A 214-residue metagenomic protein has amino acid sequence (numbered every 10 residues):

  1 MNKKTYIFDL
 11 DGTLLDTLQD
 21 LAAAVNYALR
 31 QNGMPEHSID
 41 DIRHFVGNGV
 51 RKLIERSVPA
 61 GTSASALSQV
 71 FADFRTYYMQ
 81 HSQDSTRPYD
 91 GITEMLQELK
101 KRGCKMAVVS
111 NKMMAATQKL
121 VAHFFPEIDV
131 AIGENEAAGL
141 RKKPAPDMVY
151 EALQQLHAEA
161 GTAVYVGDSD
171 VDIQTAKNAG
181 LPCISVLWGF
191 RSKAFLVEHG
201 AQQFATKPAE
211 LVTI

Functional and structural regions predicted by a protein language model:
M1-H44: Active-site neighborhood of HAD-like aspartate-dependent phosphohydrolases
V25, I92-A122: Substrate-recognition element of Asp-dependent hydrolases with the DxDx(T/V) motif
A28-L29, G49-S63, A152-L153: Helix-loop "lid/cap" segments that line or gate small-molecule binding pockets
E55-E94, R102: Metal-dependent phosphoesterase signature
D84-S85, M113-V164, D170-A179, K193-A194: Substrate-recognition "cap/lid" segment bordering the active-site pocket of phosphatases
W188-V197: Short, glycine/polar-rich helix-capping loops at beta-to-alpha or helix-loop-helix junctions that flank or form
Q203-K207: Short acidic-hydrophobic, aromatic-tinged amphipathic segments that line or gate anion-handling sites
